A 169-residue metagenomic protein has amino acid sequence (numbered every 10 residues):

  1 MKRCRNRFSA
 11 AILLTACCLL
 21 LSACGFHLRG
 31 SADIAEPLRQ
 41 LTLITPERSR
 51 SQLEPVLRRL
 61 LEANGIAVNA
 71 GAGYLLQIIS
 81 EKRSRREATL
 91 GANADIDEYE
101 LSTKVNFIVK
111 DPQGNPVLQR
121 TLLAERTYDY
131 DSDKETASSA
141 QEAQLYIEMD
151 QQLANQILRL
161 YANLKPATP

Functional and structural regions predicted by a protein language model:
K2-L13: Bacterial N-terminal signal peptides that target proteins for export
L20-A23: C-terminal motif of bacterial Sec signal peptides marking the signal peptidase cleavage site
G25-L28: Bacterial signal peptide processing site
A32-D33: Hydrophobic ligand-binding cavity/cleft-lining segments
E36-E81: N-terminal segment of the mature soluble domain
L61-G65, V109-Q113, S132, Q156-K165: Sec/Tat-exported extracytoplasmic proteins
Y74-T121, T127-A143: Surface-exposed short loop/turn segments
T136-P169: C-terminal/domain-edge helix-coil "capping" segments
